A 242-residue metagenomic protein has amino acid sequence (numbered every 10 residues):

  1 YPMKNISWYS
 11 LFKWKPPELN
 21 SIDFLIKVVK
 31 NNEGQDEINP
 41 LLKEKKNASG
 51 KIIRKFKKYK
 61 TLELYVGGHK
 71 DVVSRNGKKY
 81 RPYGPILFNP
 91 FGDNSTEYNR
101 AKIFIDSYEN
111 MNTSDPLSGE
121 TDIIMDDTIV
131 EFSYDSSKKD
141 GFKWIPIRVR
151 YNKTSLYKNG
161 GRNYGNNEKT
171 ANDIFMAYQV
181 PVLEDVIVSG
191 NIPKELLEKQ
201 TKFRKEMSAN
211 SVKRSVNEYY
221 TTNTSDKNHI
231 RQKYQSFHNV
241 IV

Functional and structural regions predicted by a protein language model:
Y1-V242: Nucleic-acid 5′ end/cap handling module spanning
